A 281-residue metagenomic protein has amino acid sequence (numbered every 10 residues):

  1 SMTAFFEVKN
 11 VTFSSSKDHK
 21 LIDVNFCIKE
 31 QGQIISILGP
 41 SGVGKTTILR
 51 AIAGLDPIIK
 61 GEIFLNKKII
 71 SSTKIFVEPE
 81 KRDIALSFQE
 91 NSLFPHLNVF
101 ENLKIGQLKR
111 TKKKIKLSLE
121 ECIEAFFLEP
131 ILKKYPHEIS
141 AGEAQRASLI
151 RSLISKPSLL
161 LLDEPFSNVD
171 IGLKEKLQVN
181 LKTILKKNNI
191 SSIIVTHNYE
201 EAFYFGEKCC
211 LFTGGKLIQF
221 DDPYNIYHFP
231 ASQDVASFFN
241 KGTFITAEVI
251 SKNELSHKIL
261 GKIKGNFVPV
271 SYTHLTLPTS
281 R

Functional and structural regions predicted by a protein language model:
M2-V8, T12-D23, K29-Q31, P57 (+1 more regions): A short, flexible loop at the N-terminus of ABC-type nucleotide-binding domains that lies
L38-P40: The feature captures the beta-strand-to-loop junction immediately N-terminal to the Walker
V43, T273-T279: Conserved small/polar residues in nucleotide/adenosyl-binding loops
A53: Helix-to-loop junction immediately C-terminal to a conserved catalytic motif
G61-S72: Conserved ABC transporter NBD signature motif
I70-A85, K109: ABC ATPase NBD coupling module
N98-D234: ABC ATPase nucleotide-binding domains
A231-Y272: ATPase nucleotide-binding modules
